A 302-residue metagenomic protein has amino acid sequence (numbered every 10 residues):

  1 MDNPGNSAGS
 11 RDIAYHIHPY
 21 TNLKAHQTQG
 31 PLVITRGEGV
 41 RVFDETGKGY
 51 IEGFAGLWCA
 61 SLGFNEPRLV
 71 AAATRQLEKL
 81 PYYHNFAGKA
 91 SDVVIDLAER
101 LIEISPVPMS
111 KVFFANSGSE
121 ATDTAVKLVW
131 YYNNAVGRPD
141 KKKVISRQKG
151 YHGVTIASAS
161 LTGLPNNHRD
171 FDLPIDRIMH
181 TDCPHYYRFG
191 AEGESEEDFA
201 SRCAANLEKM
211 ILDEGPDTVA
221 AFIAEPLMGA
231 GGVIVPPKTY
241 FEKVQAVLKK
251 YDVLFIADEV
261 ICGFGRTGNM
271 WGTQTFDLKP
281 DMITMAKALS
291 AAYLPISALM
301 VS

Functional and structural regions predicted by a protein language model:
M1-S302: Conserved N-terminal phosphate-binding loop of PLP-dependent enzymes in the Aspartate aminotransferase
